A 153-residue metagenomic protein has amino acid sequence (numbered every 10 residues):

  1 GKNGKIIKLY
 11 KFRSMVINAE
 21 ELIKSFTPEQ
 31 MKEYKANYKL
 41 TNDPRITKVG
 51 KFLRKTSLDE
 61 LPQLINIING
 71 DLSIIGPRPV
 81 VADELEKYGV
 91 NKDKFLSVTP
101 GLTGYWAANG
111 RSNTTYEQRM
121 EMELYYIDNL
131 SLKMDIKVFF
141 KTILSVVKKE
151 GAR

Functional and structural regions predicted by a protein language model:
G1-R153: Conserved small/aromatic sequence motifs within transmembrane helices
